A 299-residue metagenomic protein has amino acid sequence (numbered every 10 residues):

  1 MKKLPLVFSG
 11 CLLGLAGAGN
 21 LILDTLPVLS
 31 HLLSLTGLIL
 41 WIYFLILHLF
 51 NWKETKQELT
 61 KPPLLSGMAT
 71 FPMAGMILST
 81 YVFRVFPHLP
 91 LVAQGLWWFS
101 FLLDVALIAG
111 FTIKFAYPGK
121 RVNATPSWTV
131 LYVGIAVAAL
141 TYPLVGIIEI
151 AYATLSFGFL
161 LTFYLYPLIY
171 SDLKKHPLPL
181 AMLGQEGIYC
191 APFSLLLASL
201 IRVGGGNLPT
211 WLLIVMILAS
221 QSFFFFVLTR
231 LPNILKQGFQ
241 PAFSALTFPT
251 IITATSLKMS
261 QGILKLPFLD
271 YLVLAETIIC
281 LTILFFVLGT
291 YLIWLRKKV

Functional and structural regions predicted by a protein language model:
M1-G19, K53-T80, W97, I113-L140 (+6 more regions): Juxtamembrane helix-loop boundaries in multi-pass membrane proteins
M1-L47, L288: N-terminal signal-anchor module of multipass membrane proteins
N20-L29, V82-V92, L140-A151, L200-L212 (+1 more regions): Helix-coil boundary and interhelical linker segments in multi-pass alpha-helical membrane proteins
L29-I42, P90-V105, I148-T162, T210-Q221 (+1 more regions): Structural signature of hydrophobic alpha-helical transmembrane segments
L40-Q57, W98-Y117, A136, F159-L173 (+2 more regions): Hydrophobic, membrane-facing alpha-helical anchors
F157-M216: Aromatic-anchored, glycine/proline-accented short structural segments that stabilize local strand-turns or short
I201, N207-K236, I252, M259: Long, repeat-rich segments with strong aromatic
L264-V299: Short hairpin/turn module used for nucleic-acid contact or packing/dimerization
